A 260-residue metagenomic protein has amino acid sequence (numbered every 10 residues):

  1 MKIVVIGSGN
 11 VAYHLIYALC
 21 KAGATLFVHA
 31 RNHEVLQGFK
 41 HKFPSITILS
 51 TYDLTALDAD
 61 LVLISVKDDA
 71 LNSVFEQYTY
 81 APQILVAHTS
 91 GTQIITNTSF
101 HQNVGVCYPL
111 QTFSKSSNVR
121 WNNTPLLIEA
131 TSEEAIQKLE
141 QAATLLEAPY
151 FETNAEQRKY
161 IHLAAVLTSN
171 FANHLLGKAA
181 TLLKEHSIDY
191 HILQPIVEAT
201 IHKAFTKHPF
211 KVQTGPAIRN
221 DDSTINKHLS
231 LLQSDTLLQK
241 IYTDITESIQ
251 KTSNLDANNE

Functional and structural regions predicted by a protein language model:
M1-Y52: NAD(P)+-binding Rossmann beta1-loop-alpha1 motif at the extreme N-terminus of oxidoreductases
V4, V28, L63-I64, I128: Conserved SAM-binding loop
S8, R31, T89-G91, T131: Cofactor-binding loop segments of dinucleotide-utilizing enzymes, especially the Rossmann-like FAD- and NAD(P)+-binding
L15, A22, V35, F39-K42 (+6 more regions): Internal alpha-helical scaffold of NAD(P)-dependent oxidoreductase catalytic cores
H33-V119: Rossmann-like NAD(P)(H) cofactor-binding subdomain of soluble oxidoreductases
L63, A165-T168, A172, Y242-T246: Amphipathic, non-transmembrane alpha-helical scaffold segments
E198-E260: Interdomain hinge/lid region at the active-site interface of Rossmann-like NAD(P)-dependent oxidoreductases
